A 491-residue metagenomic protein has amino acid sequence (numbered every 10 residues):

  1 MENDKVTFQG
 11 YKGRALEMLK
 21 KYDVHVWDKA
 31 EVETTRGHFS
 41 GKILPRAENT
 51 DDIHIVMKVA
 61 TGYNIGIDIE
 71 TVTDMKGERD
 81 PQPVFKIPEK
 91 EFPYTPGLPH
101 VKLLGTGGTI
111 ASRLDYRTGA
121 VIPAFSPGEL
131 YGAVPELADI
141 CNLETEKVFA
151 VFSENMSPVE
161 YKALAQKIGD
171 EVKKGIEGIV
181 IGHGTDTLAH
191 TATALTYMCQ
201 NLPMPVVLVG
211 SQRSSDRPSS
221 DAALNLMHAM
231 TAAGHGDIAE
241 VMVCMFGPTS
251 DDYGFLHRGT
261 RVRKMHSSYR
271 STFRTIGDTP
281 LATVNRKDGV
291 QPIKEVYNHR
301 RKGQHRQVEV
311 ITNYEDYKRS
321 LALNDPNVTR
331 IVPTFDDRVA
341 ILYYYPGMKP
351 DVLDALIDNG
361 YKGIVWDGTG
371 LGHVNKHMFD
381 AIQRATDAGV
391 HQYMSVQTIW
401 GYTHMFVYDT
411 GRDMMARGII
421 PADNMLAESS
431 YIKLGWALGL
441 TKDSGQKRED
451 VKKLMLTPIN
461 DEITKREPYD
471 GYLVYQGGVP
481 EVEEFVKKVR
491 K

Functional and structural regions predicted by a protein language model:
E2-G97: Conserved RNA-binding domains used in RNP assembly and mRNA/RNA metabolism
G10, E17-M18, K76-E171: ATP/NTP phosphate-donor binding region
L104, D115, S126-P127, G132-L137 (+2 more regions): Accessory alpha-helical/coil subdomains and C-terminal extensions that flank or cap enzyme catalytic cores
R117-S126, T193-V207, A222-H228, G259-H266 (+1 more regions): A glycine- and small-aliphatic-rich helix-loop capping segment at beta-alpha/alpha-beta transitions that lines
L143-L208, V352-A355, A381-D387: N-terminal small/polar loop signature for handling phosphorylated ligands or for N-terminal nucleophile
T145, W400, H404-Q446: Interaction/scaffold regions that mediate signaling and macromolecular assembly across diverse proteins
T191-M242, D387-V396: Short, acidic/small-residue loops that bind anionic groups at enzyme active sites
V365, T369-H404: CN hydrolase (nitrilase-like) catalytic-core segments centered on the catalytic cysteine and neighboring Lys/Glu
